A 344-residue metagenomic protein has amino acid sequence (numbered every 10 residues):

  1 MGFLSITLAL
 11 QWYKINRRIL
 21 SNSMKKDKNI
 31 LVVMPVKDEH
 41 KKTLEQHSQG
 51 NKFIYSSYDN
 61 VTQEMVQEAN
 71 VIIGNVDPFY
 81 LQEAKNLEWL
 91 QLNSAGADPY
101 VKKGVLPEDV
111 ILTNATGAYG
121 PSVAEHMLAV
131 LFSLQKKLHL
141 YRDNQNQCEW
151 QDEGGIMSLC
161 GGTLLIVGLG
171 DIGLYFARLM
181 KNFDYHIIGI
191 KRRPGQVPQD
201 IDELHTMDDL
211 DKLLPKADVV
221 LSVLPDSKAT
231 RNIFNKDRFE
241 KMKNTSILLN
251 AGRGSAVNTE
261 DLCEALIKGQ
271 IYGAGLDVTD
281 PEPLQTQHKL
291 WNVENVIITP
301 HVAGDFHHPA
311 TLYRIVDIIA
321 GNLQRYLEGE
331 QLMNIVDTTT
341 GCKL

Functional and structural regions predicted by a protein language model:
W12, R17-T113, N235: An N-terminal-biased, well-structured beta-alpha scaffold segment characteristic of Rossmann-like dinucleotide-binding
V32, L164-I166: Hydrophobic Val/Ile/Leu positions in short beta-strands of Rossmann-like dinucleotide-binding domains
E108-T163: Phosphate-binding beta-alpha-beta segment of Rossmann-like dinucleotide-binding domains, i.e., the NAD(P)
A124-L140, N182-Y185, D317-R325, E330: Oxidoreductase and adenylate-handling cofactor-binding alpha/beta cores
L169-G170: Glycine-rich Rossmann-fold phosphate-binding loop(s) that bind the pyrophosphate of adenine dinucleotide cofactors
G173-L174: N-terminal Rossmann-fold NAD(P) dinucleotide-binding loop
P194-K289: Rossmann-like adenosine-cofactor binding region
T245, A251-L344: Rossmann-like dinucleotide-binding domain for NAD(H)/NADP(H)
